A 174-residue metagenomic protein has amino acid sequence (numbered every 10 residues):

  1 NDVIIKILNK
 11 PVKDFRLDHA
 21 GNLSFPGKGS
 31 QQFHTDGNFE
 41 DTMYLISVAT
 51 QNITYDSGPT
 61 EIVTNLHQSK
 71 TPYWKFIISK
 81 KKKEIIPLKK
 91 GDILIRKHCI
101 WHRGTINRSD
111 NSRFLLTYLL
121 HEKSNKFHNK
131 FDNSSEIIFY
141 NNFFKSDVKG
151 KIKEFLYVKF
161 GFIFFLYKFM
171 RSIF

Functional and structural regions predicted by a protein language model:
N1-K90, R103-F114, Y118-D132: Non-heme Fe(II) oxygenase catalytic core, chiefly the N-lobe of the double-stranded beta-helix
I100, T105-F174: Non-heme Fe(II)/2-oxoglutarate
